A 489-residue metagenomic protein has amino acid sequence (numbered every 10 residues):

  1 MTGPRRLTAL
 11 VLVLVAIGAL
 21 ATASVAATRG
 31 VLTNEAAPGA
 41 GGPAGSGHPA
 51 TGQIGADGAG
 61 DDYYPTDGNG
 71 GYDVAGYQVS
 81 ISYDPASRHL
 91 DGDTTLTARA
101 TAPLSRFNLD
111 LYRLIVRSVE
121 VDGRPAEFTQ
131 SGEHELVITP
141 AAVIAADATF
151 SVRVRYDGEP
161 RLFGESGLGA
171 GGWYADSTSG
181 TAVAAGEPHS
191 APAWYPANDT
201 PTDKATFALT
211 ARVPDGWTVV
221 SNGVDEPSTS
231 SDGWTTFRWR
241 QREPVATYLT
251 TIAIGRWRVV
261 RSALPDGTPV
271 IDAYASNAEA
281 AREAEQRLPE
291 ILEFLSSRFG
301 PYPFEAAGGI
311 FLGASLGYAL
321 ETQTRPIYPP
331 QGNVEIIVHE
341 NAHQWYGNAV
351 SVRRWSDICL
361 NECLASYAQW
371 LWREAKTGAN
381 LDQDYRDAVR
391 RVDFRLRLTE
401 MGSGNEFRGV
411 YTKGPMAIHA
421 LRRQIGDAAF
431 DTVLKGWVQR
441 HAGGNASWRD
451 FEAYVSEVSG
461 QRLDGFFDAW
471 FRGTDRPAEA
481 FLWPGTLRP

Functional and structural regions predicted by a protein language model:
R6-V13, G18-A19, A23-D91, D176-S179 (+3 more regions): N-terminal, polar/Ser/Thr-rich
V79-I81, L96, P125-E127, T139-I144 (+2 more regions): Beta-strand-rich interaction surfaces with strong enrichment in secreted/lumenal proteins
G92, T200-V338, Y367: Hydrophobic helix-coil surface modules that form long, contiguous segments used for peptide/substrate interaction
D93-I115, Y195-D199, A205-P214, R449-E452: Surface-exposed beta-strand/loop patches in extracellular or lumenal glycoproteins
F107, L111-A175, D232-G233: A surface-exposed beta-strand-loop module
Y156-F207: Glycine/proline-rich low-complexity spacer/linker segments in large multi-domain proteins
T324-Q383, L434: Zinc-dependent metallopeptidase catalytic helix centered on the HExxH motif and its immediate flanking segment
F407-W483, R488: Amphipathic alpha-helical substructures
